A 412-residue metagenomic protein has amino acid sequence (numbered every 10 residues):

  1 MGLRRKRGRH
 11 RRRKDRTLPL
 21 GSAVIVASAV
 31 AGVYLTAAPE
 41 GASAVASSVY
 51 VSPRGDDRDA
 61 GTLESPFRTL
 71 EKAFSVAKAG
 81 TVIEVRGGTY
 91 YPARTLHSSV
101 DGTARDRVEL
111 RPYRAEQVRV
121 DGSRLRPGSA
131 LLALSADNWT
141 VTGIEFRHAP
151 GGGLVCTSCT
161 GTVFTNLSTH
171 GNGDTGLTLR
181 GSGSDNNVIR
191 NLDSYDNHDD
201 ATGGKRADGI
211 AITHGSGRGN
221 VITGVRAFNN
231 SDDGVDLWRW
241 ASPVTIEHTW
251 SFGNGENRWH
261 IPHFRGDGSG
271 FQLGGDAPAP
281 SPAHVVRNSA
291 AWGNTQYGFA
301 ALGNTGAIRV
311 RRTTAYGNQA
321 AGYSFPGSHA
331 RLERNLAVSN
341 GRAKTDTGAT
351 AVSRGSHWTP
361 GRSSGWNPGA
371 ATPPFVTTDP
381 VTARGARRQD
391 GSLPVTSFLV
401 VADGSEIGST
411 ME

Functional and structural regions predicted by a protein language model:
G2-K6, H10-G41: Secretory targeting and sorting signals
G32-T36, G41-E71, T89, Y113-E116: Right-handed parallel beta-helix/beta-solenoid
D57-R58, T81, S328-E412: Acidic, glycine- and Ser/Thr-rich low-complexity intrinsically disordered tracts in extracellular/secreted proteins
S65-F67, E84-G87, D101-G151, H198-D199: Right-handed parallel beta-helix/beta-spiral solenoid domain characteristic of secreted/periplasmic
F74, A79, E84, Y91-D106: N-terminal, post-signal-peptide segments of secreted/periplasmic proteins
K78, S99-V100, R105, A115 (+19 more regions): Parallel beta-helix/beta-solenoid
R86, R111-Y113, D121, L134-S135 (+23 more regions): Feature marks extracellular polysaccharide-active and adherence modules
A93-S99, G122-L132, H148-V155, G171-G181 (+6 more regions): Extracellular beta-strand/beta-solenoid scaffold signature
